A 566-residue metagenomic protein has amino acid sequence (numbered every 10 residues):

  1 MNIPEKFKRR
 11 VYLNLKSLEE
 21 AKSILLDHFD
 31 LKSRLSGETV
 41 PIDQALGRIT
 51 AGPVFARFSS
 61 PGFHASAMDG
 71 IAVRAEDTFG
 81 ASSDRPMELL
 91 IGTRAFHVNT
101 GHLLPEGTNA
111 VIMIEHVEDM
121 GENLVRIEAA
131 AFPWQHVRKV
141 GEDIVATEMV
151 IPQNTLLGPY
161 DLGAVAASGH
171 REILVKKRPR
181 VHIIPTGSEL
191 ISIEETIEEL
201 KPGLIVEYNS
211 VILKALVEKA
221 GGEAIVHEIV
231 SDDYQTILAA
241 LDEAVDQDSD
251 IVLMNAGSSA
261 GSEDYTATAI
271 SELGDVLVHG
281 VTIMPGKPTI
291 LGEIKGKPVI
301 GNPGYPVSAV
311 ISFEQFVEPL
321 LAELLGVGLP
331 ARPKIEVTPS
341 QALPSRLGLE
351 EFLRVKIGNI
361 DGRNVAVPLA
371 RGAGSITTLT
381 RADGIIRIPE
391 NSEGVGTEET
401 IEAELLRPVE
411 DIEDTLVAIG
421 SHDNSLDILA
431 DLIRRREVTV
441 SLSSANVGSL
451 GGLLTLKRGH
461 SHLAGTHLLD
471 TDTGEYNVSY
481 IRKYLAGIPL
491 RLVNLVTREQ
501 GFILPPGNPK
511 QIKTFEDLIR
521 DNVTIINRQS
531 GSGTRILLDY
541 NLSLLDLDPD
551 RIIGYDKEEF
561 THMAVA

Functional and structural regions predicted by a protein language model:
N2-I173, I335-E336, F352, I388-E390 (+1 more regions): Phosphate-interaction motifs
Y12, E19-K22, S33-D43, G47-R48 (+5 more regions): Flexible glycine/proline-rich
K139-M254, D414-S444: Phosphate-binding glycine-rich loops and their immediate beta-loop-alpha structural context
I428-V438, E516, T534-K557: Ligand-binding cleft/hinge of the Venus flytrap
S444-L454, D550-A566: Short helix-initiation/N-cap motifs at beta->coil->alpha
G448-S449, G465-D472, Y476-S479: Beta->alpha turn/N-cap motifs
R458-T466, N522-T524: Alpha-to-beta junction loops
S479-G531, L542: A conserved helix-loop-strand patch within extracytoplasmic ligand-binding domains of the periplasmic binding
